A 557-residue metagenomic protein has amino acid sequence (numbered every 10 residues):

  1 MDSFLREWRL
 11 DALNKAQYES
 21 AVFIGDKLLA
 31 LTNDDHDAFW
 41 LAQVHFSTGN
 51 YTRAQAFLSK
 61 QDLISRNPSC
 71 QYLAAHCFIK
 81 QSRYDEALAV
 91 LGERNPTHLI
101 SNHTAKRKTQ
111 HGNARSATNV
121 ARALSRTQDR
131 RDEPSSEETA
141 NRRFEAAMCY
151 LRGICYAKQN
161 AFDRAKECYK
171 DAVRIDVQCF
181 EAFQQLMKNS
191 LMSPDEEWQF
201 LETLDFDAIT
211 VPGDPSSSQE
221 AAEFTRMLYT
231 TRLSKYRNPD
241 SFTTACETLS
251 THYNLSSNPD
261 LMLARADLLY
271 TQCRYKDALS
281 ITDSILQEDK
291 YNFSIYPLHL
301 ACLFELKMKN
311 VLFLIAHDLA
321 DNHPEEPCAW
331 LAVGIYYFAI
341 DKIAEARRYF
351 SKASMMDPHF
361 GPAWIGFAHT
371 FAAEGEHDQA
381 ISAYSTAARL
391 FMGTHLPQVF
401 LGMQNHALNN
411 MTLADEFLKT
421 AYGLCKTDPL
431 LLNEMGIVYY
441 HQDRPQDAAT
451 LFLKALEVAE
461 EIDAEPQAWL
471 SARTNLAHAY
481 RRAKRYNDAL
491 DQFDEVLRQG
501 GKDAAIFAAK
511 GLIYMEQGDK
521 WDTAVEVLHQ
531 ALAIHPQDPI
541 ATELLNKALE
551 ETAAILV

Functional and structural regions predicted by a protein language model:
L10, Q43, H76, I154 (+11 more regions): Residue-level recognition of tetratricopeptide repeat
L13, F46, I79, A157 (+11 more regions): Position-specific recognition of the canonical hydrophobic site in helix A of tetratricopeptide repeat
K27-L28, K60-Q61, R94, E138 (+11 more regions): Canonical positions in the second alpha-helix
A30-L31, L63-I64, T97, N141 (+12 more regions): Structural marker of alpha-solenoid helical repeat scaffolds
D34-D35, N67, S101, E145 (+11 more regions): Residue-level recognition of tetratricopeptide repeat
D37-A38, C70, M148, A182 (+10 more regions): TPR alpha-solenoid repeat register
G49-R53, D85-E86, N160-R164, P194-L201 (+10 more regions): Structural signature of tandem alpha-helical TPR/SEL1-like repeats, specifically the intra-repeat loop/turn
